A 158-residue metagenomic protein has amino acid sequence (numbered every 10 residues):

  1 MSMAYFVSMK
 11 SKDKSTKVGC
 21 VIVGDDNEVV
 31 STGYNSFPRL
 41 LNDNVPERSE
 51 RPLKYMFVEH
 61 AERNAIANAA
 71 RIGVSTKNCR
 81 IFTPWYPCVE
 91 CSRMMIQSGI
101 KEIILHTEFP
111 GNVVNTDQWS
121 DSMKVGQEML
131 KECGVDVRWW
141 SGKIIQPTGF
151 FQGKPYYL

Functional and structural regions predicted by a protein language model:
M1-L158: Zinc-dependent deaminase catalytic domain
